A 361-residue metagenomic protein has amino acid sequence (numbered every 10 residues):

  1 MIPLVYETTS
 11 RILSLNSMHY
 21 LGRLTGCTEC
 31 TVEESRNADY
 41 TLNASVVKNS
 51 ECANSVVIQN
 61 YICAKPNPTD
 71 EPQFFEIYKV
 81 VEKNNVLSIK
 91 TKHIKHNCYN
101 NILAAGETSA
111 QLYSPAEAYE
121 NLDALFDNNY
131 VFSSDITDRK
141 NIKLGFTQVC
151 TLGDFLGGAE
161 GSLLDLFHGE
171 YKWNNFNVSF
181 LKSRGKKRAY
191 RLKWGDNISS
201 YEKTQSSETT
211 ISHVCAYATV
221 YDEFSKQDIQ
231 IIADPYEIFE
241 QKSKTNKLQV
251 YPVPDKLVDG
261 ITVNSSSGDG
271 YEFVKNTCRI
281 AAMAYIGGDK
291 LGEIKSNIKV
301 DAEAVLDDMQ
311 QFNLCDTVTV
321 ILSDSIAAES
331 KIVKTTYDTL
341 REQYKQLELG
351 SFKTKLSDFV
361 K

Functional and structural regions predicted by a protein language model:
M1-G26, S35, S207, L347-K361: Trimeric viral appendage architectures of receptor-binding fibers, tailspike depolymerases, and tail needles
I2, Y6-S10, E76-C98, S134-E223 (+1 more regions): Short beta-strand-centered interaction patches in the first periplasmic/extracellular domains of large envelope
L13-N60, P66: N-terminal ordered "arm"
E29-T31, N37-Y40, Y119-V149: N-terminal export/assembly leaders
V32-A44, A282-K299: Short, basic/aromatic beta-hairpin or loop at an interaction surface
E51-I136: Surface-exposed cap/loop segments at beta↔alpha junctions
Y61-F74, Y221, V320-E329: Ser/Thr/Gly-rich low-complexity blocks that favor extended beta-strand/coil architectures
I89-T91, F224-E272, N276, E293-K361: Acidic, low-complexity/disordered segments
